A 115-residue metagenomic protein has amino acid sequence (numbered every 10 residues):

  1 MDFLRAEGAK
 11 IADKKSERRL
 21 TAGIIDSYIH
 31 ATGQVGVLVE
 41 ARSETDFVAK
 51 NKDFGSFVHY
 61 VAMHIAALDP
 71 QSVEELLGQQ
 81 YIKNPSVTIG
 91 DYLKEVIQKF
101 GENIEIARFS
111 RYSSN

Functional and structural regions predicted by a protein language model:
M1-N115: N-terminal assembly/interaction segments in proteins that build large macromolecular machines
